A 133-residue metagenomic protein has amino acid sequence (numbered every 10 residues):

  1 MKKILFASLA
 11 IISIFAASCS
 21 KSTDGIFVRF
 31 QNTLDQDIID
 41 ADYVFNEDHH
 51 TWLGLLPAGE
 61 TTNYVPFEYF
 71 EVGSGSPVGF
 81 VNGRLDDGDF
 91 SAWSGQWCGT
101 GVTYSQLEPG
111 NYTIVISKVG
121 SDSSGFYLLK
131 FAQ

Functional and structural regions predicted by a protein language model:
M1-I4: Positively charged n-region of N-terminal signal peptides that target proteins for export
F6-L9: Sec-dependent N-terminal signal peptides
F15-S18: C-terminal motif of bacterial Sec signal peptides marking the signal peptidase cleavage site
S20-S22: Bacterial signal peptide processing site
V28-D35: Asparagine-centered strand-capping/turn motif at beta-strand->loop junctions
Q36-D40: Short acidic/proline- and small/hydrophobic-mixed sequence motifs that coincide with surface turns and coil-to-beta
V44-G88: Tryptophan-paired
F90-Q133: Extracellular beta-sheet/turn segments enriched in Thr/Pro/Gly and aliphatic residues
